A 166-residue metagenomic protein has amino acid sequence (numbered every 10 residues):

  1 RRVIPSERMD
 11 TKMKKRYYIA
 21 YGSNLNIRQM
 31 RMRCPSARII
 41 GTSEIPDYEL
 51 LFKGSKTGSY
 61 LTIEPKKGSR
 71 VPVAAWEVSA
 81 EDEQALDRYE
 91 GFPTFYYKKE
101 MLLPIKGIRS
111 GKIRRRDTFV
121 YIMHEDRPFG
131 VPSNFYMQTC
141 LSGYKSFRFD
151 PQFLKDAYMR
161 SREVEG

Functional and structural regions predicted by a protein language model:
R1-K12: N-terminal amphipathic/basic-hydrophobic helices that include classical n-h-c signal peptides and signal-anchor
D10-G166: Glycine-aromatic micro-motifs
